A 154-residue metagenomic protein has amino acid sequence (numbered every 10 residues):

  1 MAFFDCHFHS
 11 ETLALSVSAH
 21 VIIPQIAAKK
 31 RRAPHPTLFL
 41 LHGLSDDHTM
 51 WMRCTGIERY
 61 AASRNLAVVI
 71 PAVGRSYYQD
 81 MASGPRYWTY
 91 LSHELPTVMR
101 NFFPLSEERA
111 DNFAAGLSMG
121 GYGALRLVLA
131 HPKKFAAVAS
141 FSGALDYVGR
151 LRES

Functional and structural regions predicted by a protein language model:
M1-S154: Non-catalytic cap/lid and distal C-terminal segments of serine-dependent acyl enzymes
